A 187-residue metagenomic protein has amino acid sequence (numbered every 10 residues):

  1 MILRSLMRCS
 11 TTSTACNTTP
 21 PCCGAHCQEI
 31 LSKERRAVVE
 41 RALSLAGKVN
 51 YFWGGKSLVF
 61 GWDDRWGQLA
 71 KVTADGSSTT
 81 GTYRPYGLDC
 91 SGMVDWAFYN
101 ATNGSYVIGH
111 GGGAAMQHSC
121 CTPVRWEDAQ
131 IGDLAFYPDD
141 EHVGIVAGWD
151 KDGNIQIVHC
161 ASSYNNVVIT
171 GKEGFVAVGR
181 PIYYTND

Functional and structural regions predicted by a protein language model:
I2-S91, A101: N-terminal capping segments
Y86, E127-D128: Residue "hotspots" at secondary-structure boundaries inside conserved domains
S91-G92, H142: Short alpha-helical basic/polar micro-motif
Y99-V107: Bacterial peptidoglycan biogenesis and beta-lactam-recognition machinery
G109-R125, D139-D187: Aromatic- and glycine-rich peptidoglycan recognition patches
A135-Y137: A short beta-strand micro-motif
